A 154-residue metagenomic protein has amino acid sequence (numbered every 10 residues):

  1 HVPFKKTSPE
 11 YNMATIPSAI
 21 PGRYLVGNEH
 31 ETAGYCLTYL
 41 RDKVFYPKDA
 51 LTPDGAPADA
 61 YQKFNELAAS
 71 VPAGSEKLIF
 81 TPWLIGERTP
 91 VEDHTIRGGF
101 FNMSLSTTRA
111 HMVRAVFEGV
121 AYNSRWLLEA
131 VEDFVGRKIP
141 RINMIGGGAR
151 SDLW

Functional and structural regions predicted by a protein language model:
H1-W154: Active-site core segments that coordinate phosphate-bearing ligands/cofactors across diverse enzyme families
